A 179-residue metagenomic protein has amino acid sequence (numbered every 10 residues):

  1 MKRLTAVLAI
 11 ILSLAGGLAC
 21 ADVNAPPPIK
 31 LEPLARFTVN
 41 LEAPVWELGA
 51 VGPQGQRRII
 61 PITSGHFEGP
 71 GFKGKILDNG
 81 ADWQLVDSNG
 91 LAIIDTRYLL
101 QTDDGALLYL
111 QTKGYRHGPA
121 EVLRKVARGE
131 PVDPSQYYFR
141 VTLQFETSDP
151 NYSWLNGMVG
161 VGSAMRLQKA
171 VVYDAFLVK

Functional and structural regions predicted by a protein language model:
M1-L4: Positively charged n-region of N-terminal signal peptides that target proteins for export
A6-V7, G114: Intrinsic structural disorder/low-complexity segments
V7-G17: Bacterial N-terminal signal peptides
A21-K179: Beta-strand-enriched cores of mature, soluble protein domains
